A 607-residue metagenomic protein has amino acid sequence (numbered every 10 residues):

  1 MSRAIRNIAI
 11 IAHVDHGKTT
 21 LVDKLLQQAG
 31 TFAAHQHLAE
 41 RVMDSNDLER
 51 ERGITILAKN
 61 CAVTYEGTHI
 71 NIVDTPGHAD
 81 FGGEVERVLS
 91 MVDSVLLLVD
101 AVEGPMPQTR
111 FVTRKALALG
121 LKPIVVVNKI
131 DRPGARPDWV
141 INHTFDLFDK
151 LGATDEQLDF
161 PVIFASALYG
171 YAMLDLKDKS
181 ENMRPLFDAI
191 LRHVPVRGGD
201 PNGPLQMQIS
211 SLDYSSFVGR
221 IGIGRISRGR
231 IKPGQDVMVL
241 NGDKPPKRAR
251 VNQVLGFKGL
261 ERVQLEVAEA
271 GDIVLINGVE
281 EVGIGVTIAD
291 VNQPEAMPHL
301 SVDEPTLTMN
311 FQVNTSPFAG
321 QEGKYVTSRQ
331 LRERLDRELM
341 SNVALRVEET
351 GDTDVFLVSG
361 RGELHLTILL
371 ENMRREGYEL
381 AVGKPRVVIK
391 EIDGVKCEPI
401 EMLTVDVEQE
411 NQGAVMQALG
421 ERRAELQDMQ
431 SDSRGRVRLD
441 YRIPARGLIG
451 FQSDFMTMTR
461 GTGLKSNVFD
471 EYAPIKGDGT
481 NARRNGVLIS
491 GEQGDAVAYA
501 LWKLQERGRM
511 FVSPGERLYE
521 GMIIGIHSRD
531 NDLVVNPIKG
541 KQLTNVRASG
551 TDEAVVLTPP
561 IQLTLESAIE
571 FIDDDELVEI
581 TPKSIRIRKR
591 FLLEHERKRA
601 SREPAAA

Functional and structural regions predicted by a protein language model:
M1-V99, E103, H143, L212-S215: P-loop NTPase switch module centered on the Walker A-proximal segment
R3-T20, A79, P105-R114, G120-K122 (+14 more regions): Conserved structured catalytic cores and adjacent interaction surfaces of nucleotide-binding/hydrolyzing enzymes
D15, L21, G53, I72-D74 (+17 more regions): Residue-level signature of catalytic and energy-coupling elements of molecular machines, predominantly ATP/GTP-dependent
L38-E40, L151-I163, R197-Q208, D243-F257 (+8 more regions): Interdomain boundary/hinge elements
K122, R132-R192: Canonical P-loop GTPase G-domain recognition
Q206-M309, A319-Q321, N485, E492-T544 (+2 more regions): Conserved nucleotide-binding/hydrolysis modules and their immediate coupling elements across P-loop/ASCE NTPase motors
F257, R262-L265, I443, S453-M458 (+2 more regions): Long insertion/accessory domains within large nucleic-acid-processing enzymes
S316-M340, A554, T558: A short, contiguous, amphipathic alpha-helix enriched in charged residues
